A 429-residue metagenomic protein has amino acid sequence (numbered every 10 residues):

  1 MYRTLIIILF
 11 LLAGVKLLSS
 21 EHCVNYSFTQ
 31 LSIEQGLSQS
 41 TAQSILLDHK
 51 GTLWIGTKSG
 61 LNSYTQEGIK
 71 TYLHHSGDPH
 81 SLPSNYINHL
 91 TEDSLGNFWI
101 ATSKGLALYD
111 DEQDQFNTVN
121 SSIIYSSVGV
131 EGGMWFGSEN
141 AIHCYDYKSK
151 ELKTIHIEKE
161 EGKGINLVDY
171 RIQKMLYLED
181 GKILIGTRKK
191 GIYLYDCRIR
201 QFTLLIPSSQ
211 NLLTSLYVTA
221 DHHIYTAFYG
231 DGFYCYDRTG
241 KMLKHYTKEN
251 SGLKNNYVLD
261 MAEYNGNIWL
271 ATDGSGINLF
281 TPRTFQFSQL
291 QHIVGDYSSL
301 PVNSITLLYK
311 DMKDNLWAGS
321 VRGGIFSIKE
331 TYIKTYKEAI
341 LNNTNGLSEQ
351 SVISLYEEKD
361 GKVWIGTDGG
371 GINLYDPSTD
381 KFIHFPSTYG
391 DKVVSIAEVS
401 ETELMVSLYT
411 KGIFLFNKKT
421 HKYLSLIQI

Functional and structural regions predicted by a protein language model:
M1-I429: Carboxylate-rich, polar loop motifs that coordinate divalent cations or form catalytic acidic clusters
